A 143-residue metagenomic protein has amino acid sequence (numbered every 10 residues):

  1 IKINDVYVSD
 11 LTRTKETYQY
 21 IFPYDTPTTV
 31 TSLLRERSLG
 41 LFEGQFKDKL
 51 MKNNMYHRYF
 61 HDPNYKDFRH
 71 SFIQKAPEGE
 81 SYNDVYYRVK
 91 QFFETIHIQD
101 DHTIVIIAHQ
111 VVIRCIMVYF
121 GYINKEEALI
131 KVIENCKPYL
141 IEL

Functional and structural regions predicted by a protein language model:
I1-K2, I96-H102: Glycine-rich phosphate-binding loop signature in dinucleotide/nucleotide-binding domains
I1-Y59: Phosphate-coordination/substrate-recognition cap region in phosphate-metabolizing enzymes
V8-S9, Y87, I107-A108: Short beta-strand scaffold positions
Y20, Y24, T95, Y119-I123: Active-site catalytic microenvironments for nucleophilic, acid-base chemistry
M55-D84: Short glycine/proline- and acidic residue-enriched helix-loop micro-motifs that form flexible lids or anion-recognition
Y86, K90-I98: Generic structural signal for well-ordered alpha-helical scaffold segments
D100-Q110: Generic beta-sheet signal
I123-L143: Domain-level recognition of soluble alpha/beta enzyme cores, biased toward histidine phosphatases/phosphomutases
